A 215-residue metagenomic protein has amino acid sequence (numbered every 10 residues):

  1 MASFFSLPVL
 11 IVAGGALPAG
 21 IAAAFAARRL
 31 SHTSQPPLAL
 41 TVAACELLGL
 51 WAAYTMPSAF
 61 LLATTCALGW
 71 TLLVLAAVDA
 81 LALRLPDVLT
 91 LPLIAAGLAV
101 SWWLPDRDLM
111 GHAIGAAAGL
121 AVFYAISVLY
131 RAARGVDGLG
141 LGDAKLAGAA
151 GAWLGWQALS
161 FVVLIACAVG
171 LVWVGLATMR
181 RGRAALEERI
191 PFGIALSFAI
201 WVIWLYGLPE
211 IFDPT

Functional and structural regions predicted by a protein language model:
M1-T215: A membrane-topology feature that recognizes alpha-helical transmembrane segments and their immediate juxtamembrane
